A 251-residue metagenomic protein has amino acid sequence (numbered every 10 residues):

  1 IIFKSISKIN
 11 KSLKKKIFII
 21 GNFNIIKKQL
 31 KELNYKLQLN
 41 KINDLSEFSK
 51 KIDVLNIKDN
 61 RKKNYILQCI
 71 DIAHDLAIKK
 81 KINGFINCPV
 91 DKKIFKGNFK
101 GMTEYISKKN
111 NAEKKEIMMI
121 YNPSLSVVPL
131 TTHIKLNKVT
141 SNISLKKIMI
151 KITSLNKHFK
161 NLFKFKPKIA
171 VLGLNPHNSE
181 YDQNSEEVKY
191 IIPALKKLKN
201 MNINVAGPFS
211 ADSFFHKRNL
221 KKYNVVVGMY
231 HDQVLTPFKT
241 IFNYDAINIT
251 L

Functional and structural regions predicted by a protein language model:
I1-L251: Anion-binding alpha/beta catalytic cores of soluble intermediary-metabolism enzymes, centered on
